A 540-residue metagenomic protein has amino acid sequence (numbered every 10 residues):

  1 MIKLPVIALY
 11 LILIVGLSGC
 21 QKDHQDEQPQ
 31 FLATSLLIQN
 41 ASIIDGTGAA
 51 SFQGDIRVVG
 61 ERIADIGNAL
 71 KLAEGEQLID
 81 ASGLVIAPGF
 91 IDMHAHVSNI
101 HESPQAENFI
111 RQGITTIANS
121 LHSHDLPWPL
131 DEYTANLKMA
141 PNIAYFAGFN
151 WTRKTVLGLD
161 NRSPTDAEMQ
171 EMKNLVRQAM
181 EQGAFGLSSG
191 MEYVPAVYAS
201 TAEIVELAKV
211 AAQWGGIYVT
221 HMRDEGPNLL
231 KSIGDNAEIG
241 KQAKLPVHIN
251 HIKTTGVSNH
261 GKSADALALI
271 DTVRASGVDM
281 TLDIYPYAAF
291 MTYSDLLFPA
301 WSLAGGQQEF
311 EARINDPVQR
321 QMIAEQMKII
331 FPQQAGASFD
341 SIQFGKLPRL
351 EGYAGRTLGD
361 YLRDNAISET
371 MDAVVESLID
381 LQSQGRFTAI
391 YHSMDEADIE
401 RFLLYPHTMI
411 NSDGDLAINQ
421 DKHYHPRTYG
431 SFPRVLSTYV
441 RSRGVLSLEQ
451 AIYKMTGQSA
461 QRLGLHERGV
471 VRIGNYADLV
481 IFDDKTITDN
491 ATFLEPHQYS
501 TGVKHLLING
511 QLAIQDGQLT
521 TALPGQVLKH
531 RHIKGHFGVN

Functional and structural regions predicted by a protein language model:
G16-G19: C-terminal motif of bacterial Sec signal peptides marking the signal peptidase cleavage site
Q21-D23: Bacterial signal peptide processing site
D26-L36, I43-G89: Histidine-rich, glycine-flanked metal-binding segment
I43-D55, G359, R386-I399, L446-I452 (+1 more regions): Acidic, glycine-enriched loop/beta-strand segments at the rims of small-molecule binding/catalytic pockets
A81-I86, F90-I91, A95-V97, H101-S189 (+4 more regions): Divalent-metal coordination cores built from histidine and acidic residues
Y145-A147, T155-D166, M172-V194, A208 (+2 more regions): Active-site neighborhoods of metal-dependent hydrolases
Q178-N236: Divalent metal-binding pocket/active-site signature
F310, D316, E400-H407, S412-D413 (+1 more regions): C-terminal cap of metal-dependent C-N hydrolases
